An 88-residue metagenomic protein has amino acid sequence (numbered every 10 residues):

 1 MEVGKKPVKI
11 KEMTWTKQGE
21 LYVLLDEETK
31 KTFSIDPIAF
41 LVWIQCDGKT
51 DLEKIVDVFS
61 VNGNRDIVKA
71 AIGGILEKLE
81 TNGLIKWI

Functional and structural regions predicted by a protein language model:
M1-F40, I44: Acidic, low-complexity/disordered tracts enriched in E/D and polar residues
F33-I88: Long, charge-rich, low-complexity alpha-helical segments
